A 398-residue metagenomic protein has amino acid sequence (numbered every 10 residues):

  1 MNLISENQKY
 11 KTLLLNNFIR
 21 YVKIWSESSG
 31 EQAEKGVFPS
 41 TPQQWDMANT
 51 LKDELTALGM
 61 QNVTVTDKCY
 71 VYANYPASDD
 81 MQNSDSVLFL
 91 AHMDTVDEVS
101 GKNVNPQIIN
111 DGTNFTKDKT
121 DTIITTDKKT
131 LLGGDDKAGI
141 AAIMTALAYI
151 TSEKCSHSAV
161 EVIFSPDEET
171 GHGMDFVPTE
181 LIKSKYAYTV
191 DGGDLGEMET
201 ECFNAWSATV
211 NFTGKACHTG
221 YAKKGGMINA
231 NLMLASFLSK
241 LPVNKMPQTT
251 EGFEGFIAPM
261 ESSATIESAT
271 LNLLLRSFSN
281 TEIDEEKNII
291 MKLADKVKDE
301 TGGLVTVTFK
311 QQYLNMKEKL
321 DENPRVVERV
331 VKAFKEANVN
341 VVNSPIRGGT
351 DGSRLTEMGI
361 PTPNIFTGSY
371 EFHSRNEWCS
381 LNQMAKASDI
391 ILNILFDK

Functional and structural regions predicted by a protein language model:
N2, A230-K398: Metal-dependent amide/peptide-bond hydrolase catalytic core, centered on the "pita-bread" metallohydrolase fold
L3-S5, K11-T41, T125, Y313 (+1 more regions): N-terminal capping segment at the start of a domain
L13, M81-A159, F164, S184 (+1 more regions): Active-site metal-coordination/substrate-binding segment of hydrolases, especially metallo-dependent peptidases
Q32-S84: A non-catalytic alpha/beta surface segment that caps or lines the substrate-entry region of metallo-dependent hydrolase
T116-T130, T213-C217, A337, S369-H373: Glycine/charged-rich beta-loop-alpha catalytic/anionic-binding loops adjacent to active sites
I124-A205, M246-M260, A264, L271-F278 (+1 more regions): Acidic/histidine-rich catalytic neighborhood of metal-dependent amide-processing enzymes
T125-G134, G171, C217-K223, S374 (+1 more regions): A short glycine/serine-rich beta->alpha loop
A187-L232: Phosphate/diphosphate-binding glycine-rich loops and adjacent basic-rich segments that engage nucleotide
